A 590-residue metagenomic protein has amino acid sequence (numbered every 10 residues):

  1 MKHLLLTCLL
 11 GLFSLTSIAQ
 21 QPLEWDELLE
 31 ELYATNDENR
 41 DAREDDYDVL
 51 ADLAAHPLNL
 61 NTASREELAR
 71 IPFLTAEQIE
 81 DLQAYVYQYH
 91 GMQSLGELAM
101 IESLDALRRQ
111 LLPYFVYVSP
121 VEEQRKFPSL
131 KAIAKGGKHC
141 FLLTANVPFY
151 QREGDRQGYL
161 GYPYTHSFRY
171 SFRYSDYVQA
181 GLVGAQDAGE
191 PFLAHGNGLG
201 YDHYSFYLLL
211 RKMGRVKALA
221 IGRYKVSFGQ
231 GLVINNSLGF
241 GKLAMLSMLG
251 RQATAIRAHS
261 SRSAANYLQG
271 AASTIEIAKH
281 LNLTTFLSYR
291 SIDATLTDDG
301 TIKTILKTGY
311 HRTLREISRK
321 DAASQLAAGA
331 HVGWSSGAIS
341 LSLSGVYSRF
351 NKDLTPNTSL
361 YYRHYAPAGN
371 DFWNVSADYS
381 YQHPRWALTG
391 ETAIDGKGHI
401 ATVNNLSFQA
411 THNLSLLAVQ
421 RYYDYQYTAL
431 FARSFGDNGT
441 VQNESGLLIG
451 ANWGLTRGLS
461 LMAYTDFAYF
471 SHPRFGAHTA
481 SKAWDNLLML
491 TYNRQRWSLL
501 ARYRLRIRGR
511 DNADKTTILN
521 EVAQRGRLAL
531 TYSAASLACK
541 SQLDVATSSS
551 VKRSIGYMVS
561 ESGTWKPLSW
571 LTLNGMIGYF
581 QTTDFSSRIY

Functional and structural regions predicted by a protein language model:
T7-S14: Bacterial N-terminal signal peptides
L15-A19: Sec/Tat signal peptide C-region and signal peptidase I cleavage site
D37-A51, E80, Q88-G91, A99-K135 (+2 more regions): Alpha-helical interaction/regulatory segments in DNA maintenance proteins
E44-L95, L112-Y117, Q186, E190-F192: Amphipathic, charged-and-aliphatic alpha-helical interface segments that function as noncatalytic docking
S129-R156, F172, D176-L182, A244-S247 (+1 more regions): Transmembrane beta-strand segments of Gram-negative outer membrane beta-barrel proteins
Y159-P163, A323-Q325, A330-P356, H364-Y590: Exposed, low-structure sequence patches enriched in small/polar residues
A185-H203, R257-A264, S318-D321, A393-D395 (+1 more regions): Outer-membrane beta-barrel proteins
L199-D293, F408-A429, N574-T583: Outer membrane beta-barrel
